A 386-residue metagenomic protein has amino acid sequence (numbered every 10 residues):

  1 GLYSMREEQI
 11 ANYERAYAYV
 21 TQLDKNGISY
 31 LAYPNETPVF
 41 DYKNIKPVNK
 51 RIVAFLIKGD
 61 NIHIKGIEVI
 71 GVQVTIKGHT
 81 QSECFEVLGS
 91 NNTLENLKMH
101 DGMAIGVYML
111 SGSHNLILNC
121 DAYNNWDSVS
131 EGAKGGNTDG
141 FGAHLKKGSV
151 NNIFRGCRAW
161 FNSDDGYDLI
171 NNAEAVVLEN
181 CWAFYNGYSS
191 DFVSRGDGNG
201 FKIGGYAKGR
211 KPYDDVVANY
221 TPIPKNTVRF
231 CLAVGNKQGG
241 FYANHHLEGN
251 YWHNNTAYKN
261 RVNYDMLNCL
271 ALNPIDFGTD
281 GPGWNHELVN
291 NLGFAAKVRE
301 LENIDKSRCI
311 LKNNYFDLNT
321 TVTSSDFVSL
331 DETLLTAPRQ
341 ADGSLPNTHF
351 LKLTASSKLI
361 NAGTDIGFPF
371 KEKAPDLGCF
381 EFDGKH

Functional and structural regions predicted by a protein language model:
Y3-D24, P346-L353: N-terminal, post-signal-peptide segments of secreted/periplasmic proteins
S4-Q9, Q22-G78: Right-handed parallel beta-helix/beta-spiral solenoid domain characteristic of secreted/periplasmic
Q9-V20, N44-L56, K77-E86, D101-M109 (+6 more regions): Extracellular beta-strand/beta-solenoid scaffold signature
A11-A18, E174-E179, L247-N254, N260 (+1 more regions): C-terminal/domain-terminus segments
V20, K25, N35, K58-D60 (+21 more regions): Parallel beta-helix/beta-solenoid
L31-Y33, I57-K58, K65, I70 (+23 more regions): Feature marks extracellular polysaccharide-active and adherence modules
N180, P224-H349: Predominantly extracellular beta-rich ligand-binding scaffolds that present long acidic/polar faces for carbohydrate
N319-H386: C-terminal accessory segments
